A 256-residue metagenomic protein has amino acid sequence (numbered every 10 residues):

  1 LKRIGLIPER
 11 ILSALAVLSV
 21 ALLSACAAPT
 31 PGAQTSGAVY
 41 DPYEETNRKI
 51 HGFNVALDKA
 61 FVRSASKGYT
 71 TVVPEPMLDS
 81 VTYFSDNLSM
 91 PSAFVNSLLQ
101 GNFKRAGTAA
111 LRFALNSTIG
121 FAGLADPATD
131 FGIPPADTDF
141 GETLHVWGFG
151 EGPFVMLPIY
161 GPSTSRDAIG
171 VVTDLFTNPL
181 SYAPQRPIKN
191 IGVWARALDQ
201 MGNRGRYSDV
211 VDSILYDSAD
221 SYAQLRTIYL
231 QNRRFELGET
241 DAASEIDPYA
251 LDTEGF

Functional and structural regions predicted by a protein language model:
L1-L15: Bacterial N-terminal signal peptides that target proteins for export
L22-A25: C-terminal motif of bacterial Sec signal peptides marking the signal peptidase cleavage site
P29, Q34-G37, E44, W147-F256: A structured, mid-to-C-terminal "fold-capping" secondary-structure block
V39-V73: Post-signal-peptide N-terminal segment of Sec-exported extracytoplasmic proteins
I50, S66-V81, Q100-G101, T108 (+1 more regions): N-terminal post-signal-peptidase region of extra-cytosolic proteins
A60, S80-S85: Short, surface-exposed glycine/acidic/tryptophan-bearing loops
M77-S80, Q100-G107, T129-D130, E236-A242: Surface-exposed patches in mature extracellular/periplasmic domains of secreted proteins
N87-S165: Mid-length scaffold segments of soluble, non-membrane domains
